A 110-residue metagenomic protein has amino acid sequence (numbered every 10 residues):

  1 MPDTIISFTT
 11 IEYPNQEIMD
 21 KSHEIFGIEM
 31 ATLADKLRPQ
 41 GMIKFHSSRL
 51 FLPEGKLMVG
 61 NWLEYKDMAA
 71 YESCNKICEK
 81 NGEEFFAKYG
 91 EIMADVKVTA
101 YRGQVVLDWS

Functional and structural regions predicted by a protein language model:
M1-I5, L52-G55: Short, flexible turn/loop "capping" segments at secondary-structure junctions
T4-E12, G60: Active-site-flanking beta-strand signature of metal-NTP-handling nucleotidyl enzymes and homologous cyclase-like
T9-Y13, D20, E24-T32: N-terminal first-folded block
Y13-Q16, Y65-K66: Structural beta->alpha junctions
Q16-S22, A70-S73: Short, conserved charged micro-motifs
I28-K44, E54-G55, W62-R102, L107: An amphipathic, aromatic/His-enriched active-site/gating alpha helix that lines ligand/cofactor pockets
S47-F51: Short, solvent-exposed loop/turn elements at beta->coil junctions and helix N-caps that rim active or binding pockets
